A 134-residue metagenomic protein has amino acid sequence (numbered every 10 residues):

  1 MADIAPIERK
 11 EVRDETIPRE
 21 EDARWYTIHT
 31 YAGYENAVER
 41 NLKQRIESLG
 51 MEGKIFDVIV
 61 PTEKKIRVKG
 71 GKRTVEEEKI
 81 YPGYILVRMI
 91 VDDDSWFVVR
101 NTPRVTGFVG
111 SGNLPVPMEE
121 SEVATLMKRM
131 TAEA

Functional and structural regions predicted by a protein language model:
A2-A134: Acidic-enriched and Gly/Ser
